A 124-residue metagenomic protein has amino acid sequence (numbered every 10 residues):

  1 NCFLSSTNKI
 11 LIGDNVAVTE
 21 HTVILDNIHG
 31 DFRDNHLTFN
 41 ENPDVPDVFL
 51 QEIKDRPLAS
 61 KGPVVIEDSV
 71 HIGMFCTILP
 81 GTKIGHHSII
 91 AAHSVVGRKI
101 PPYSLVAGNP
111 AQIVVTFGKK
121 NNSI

Functional and structural regions predicted by a protein language model:
N1-T82, F117-G118: Flexible, glycine/small-residue-enriched loop-and-beta-strand segment within the central core of proteins
I72-Q112, K120-I124: C-terminal/domain-terminus segments
